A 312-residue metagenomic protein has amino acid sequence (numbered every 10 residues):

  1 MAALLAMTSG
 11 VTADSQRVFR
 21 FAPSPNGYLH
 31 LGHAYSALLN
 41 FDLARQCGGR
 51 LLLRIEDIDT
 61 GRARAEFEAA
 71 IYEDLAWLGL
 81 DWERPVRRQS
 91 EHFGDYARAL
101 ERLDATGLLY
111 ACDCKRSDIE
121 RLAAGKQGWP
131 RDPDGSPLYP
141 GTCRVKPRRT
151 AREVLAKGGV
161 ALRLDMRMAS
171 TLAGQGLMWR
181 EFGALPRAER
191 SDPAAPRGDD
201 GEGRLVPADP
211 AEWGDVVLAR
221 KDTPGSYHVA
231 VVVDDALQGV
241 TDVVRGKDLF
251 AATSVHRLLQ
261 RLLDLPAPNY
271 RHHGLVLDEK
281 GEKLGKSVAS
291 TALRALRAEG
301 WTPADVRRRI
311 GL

Functional and structural regions predicted by a protein language model:
M1-Y28, Q46, L51, T150-L155 (+3 more regions): Non-catalytic terminal extensions that flank enzyme cores
L4-G128, K247-D248, A252-L265: N-terminal Rossmann-like or analogous alpha/beta NTP/dinucleotide-binding catalytic cores that position adenine
Y35-A37, L172, P224, T302: Generic detector of bulky aromatic hydrophobic side chains
D74, A99, L122, T142 (+3 more regions): Residues that form generic nucleotide/phosphate-binding pockets
E83-R84, A267-Y270, A304-V306: Short, surface-exposed acidic
D118-L284, A292-A295: Active-site cores that bind ATP or allylic diphosphates and position pyrophosphate for catalysis
